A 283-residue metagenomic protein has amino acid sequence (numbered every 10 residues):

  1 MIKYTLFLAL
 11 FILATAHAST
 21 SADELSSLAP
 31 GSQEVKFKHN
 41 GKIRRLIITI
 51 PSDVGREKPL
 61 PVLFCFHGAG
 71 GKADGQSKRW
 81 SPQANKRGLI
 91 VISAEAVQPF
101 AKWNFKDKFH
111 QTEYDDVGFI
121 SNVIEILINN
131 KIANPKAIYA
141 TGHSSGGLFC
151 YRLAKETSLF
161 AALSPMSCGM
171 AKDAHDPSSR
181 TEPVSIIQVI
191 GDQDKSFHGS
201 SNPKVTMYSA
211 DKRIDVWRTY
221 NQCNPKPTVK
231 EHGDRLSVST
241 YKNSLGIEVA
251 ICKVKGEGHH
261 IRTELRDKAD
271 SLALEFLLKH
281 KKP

Functional and structural regions predicted by a protein language model:
Y4-L13: Sec-dependent N-terminal signal peptides
H17-V62, G75, K86, K108 (+9 more regions): A domain-start/cap signature at the N-terminus of enzymes
V54-L60, C65-A101, K172-D173, F197-H198: Short substrate-entry loop that stabilizes the transition state in hydrolases
F64-G68, I190-G191, K255: The conserved beta1-alpha1 loop
E95-D115: Cap/lid segment of the alpha/beta-hydrolase catalytic domain
H110-K131: Alpha/beta-hydrolase active-site loop
S185-V189, M207-S209, R218-P283: C-terminal catalytic histidine-bearing segment of alpha/beta-hydrolase fold enzymes
Q193-F197, H259-H260: Acidic catalytic loop of the alpha/beta-hydrolase fold
